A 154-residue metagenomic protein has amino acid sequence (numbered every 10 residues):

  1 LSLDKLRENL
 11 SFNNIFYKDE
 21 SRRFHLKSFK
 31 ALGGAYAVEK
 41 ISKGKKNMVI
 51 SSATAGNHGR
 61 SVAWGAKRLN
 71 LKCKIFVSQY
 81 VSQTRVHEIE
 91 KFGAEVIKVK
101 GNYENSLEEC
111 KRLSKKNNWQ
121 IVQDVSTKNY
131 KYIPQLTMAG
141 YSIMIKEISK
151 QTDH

Functional and structural regions predicted by a protein language model:
L1-H154: PLP-dependent amino-acid enzyme catalytic core
